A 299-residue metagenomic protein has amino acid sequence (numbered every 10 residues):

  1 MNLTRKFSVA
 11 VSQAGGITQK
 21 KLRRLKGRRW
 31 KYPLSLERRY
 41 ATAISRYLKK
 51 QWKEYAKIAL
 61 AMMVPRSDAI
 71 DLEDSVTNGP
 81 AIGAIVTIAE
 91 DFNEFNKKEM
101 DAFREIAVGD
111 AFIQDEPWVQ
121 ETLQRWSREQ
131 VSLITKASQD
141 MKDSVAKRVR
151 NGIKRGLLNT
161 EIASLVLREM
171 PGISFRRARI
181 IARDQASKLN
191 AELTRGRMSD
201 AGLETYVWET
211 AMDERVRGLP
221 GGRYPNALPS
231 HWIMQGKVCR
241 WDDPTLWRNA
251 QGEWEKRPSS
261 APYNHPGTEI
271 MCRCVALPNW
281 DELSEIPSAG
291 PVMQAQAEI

Functional and structural regions predicted by a protein language model:
M1-I173, N279-I299: N-terminal leader/targeting and assembly helices and adjacent pre-domain segments
G172, R176-A295: Acidic, glycine-rich two-metal-ion catalytic cores of nucleic acid-processing enzymes
